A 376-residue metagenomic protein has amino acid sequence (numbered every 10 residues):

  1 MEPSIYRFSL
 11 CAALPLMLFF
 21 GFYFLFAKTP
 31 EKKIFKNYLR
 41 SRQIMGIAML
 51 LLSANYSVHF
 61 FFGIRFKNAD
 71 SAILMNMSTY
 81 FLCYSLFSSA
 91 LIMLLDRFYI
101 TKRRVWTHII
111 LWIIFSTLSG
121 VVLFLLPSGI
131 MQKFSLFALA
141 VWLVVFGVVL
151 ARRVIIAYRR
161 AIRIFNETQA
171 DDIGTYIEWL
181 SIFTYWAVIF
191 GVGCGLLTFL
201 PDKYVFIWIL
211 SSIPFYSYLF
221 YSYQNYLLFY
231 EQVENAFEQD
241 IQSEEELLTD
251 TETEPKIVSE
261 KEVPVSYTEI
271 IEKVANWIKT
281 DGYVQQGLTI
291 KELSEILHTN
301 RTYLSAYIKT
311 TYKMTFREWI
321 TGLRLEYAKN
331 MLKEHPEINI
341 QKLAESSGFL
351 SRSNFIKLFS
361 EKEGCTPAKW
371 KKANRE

Functional and structural regions predicted by a protein language model:
M1-T117, F134-A138: N-terminal low-complexity or simple alpha-helical regulatory segments that function as activation/interaction modules
E2-L16, V121-I156, L200-I207: Extracellular-loop-to-transmembrane junctions of the mid-late helices
K32-A54, H108-I109, F134-L197, I207-Y216: Alpha-helical transmembrane segments of multi-pass integral membrane proteins
S57-S71, V188-F206: Alpha-helical transmembrane segments and their membrane-interface junctions in multi-pass membrane proteins
D70-A90, L200-Q224: Hydrophobic alpha-helical transmembrane segments and immediately flanking/interface helices in integral membrane
L91-L95, F124-G129, I155-I162, Y223-F237: A cytosolic-side transmembrane-helix exit/cap motif
Y223-S347, L358-E361, A368-E376: Membrane-proximal linker segments that couple transmembrane helices to downstream signaling/catalytic modules
F355: Binding-interface segments
